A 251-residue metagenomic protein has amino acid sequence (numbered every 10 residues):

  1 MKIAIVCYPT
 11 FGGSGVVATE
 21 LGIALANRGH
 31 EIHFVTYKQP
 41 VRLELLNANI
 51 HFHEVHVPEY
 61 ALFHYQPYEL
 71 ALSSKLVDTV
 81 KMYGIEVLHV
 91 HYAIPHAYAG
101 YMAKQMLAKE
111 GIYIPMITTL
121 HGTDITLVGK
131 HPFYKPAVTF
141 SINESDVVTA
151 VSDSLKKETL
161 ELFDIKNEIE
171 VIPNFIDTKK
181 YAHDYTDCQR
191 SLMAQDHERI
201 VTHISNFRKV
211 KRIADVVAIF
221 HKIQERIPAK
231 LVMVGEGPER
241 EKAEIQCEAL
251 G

Functional and structural regions predicted by a protein language model:
M1-V41, A48-H53: N-terminal subdomain of nucleotide-sugar transferases
K38, S154, F175: Carbohydrate-associated surface elements
A61-L88, A97-M102, P132-P136, F140 (+1 more regions): An amphipathic, basic-hydrophobic alpha-helix
A108-I117, T123-F140, K157, A182-Y185: Nucleotide-sugar donor phosphate/pyrophosphate-binding loop at the beta->alpha transition of glycosyltransferases
E144-S152: A short beta-strand/loop micro-motif in the catalytic core of glycosyltransferases that engages the nucleotide-sugar
T149, A194-H221, V232: Conserved donor-binding/catalytic core segment of Leloir-type glycosyltransferases
A182-Q195: A short helix/loop element that forms part of the nucleotide-sugar donor recognition site in Leloir-type
E241-G251: Nucleotide-activated donor-binding/catalytic signature segment of Leloir-type glycosyltransferases, i.e., the conserved
